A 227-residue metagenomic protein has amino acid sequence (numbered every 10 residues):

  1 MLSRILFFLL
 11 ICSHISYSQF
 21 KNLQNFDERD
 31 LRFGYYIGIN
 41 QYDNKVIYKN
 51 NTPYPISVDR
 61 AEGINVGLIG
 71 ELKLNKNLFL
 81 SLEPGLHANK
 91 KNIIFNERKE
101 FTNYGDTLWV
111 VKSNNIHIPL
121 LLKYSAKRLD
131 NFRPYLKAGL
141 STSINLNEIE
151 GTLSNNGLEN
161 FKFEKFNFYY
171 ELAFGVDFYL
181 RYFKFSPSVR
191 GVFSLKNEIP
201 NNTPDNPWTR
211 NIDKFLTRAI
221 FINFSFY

Functional and structural regions predicted by a protein language model:
R4-S13: Sec-dependent N-terminal signal peptides
Y17-N65, S225-Y227: Short glycine/proline- and aromatic-enriched beta-strand/turn motifs that initiate or cap beta-hairpins
Q19-N22, K123, L172: A generic local structural motif
N22-Q24, S125-K127, R210-N211: Short, flexible, glycine/charge-rich loop motifs used to bind or transfer phosphoryl groups or to couple energy/partner
D27-L31, I39-K45, E71-I149, N223-Y227: Gram-negative (and chloroplast) outer-membrane scaffold detector with strong preference for beta-barrel transmembrane
L31-F33, E62-L68, I116-L120, P134 (+2 more regions): Hydrophobic, lipid-facing positions within transmembrane beta-strands of outer-membrane proteins
Y42-A61, N89-N115, S143-N167, N197-F221: Extracellular/periplasm-exposed beta-strand and loop segments of Gram-negative cell-envelope proteins, dominated by
L172, V176-Y227: Predominantly the C-terminal beta-signal and adjacent terminal strand-loop region of outer-membrane beta-barrel
